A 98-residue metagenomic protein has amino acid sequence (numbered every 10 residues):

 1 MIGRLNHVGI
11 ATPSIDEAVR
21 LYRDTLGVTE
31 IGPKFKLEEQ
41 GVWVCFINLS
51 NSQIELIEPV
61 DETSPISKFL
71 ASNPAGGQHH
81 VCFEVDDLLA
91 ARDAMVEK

Functional and structural regions predicted by a protein language model:
M1-R4, S72-Q78: Short glycine-enriched loop/turn motifs at secondary-structure junctions
I2, I10-Q53, A90-D93, E97-K98: Core segments of cupin and vicinal oxygen chelate
G9, S67-L70, Q78, C82: Proline/glycine-anchored alpha-helix kink/cap motifs
F46, L70-A71: Short glycine-biased active-site loop of nucleotidyltransferases that positions the nucleotide triphosphate and helps
F46-N48, E58, E84: Short, well-ordered beta-strand micro-motif
E55-D61, P65-K68, A90, V96: Intrinsic, low-complexity N-terminal interaction/targeting segments
P74-K98: Mid-chain, well-packed structural core segment of small domains
